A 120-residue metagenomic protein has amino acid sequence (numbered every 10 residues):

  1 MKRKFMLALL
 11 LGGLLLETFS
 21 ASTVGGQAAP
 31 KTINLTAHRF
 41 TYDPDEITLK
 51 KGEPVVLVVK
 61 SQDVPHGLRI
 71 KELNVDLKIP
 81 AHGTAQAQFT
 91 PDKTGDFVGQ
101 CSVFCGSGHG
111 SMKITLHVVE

Functional and structural regions predicted by a protein language model:
M1-L9: Bacterial N-terminal signal peptides that target proteins for export
A8-T18: Bacterial N-terminal signal peptides
S20-S22, I79-E120: Extracellular/periplasmic metallocenter environments
A21-A29: Boundary of Sec targeting at the N-terminus
A28-P54: N-terminal edge beta-strand
P30-T32, P54, P65-G67, D96 (+1 more regions): Exposed beta-strand and adjacent loop surfaces of beta-rich binding modules that mediate intermolecular recognition
A37-D45, I70-N74, H82-Q86, G99-Q100: N-terminal post-signal-peptidase region of extra-cytosolic proteins
T48-G83: N-terminal, post-signal-peptide region of Sec/Tat-exported proteins
